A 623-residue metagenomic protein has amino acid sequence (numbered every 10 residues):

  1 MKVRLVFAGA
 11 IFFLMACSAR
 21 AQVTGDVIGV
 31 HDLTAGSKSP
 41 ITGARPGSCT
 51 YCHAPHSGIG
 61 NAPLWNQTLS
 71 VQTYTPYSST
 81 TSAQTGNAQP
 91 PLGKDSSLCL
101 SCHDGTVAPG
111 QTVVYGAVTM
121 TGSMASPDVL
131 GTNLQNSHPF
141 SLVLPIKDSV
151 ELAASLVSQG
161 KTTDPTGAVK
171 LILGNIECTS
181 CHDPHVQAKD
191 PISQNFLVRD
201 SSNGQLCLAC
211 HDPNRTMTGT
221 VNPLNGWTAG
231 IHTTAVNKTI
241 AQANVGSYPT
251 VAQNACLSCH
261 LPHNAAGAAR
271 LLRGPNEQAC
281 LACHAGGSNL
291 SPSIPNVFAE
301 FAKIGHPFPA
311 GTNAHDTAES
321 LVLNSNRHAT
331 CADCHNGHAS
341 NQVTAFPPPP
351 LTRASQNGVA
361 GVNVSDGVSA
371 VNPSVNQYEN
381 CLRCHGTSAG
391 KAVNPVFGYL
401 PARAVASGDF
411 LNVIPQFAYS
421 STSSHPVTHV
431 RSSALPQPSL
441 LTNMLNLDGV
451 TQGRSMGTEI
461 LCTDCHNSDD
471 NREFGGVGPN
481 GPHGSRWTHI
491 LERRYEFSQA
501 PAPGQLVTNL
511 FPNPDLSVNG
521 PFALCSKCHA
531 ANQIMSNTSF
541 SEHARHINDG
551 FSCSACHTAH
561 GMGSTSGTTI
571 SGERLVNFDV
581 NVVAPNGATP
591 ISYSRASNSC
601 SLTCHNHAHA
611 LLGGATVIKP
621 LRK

Functional and structural regions predicted by a protein language model:
M1-G9: Bacterial N-terminal signal peptides that target proteins for export
A8-A16: Bacterial N-terminal signal peptides
C17-A21: Sec/Tat signal peptide C-region and signal peptidase I cleavage site
Q22-K623: A motif-centric signal for short, conserved binding hotspots located in accessible loops or intrinsically disordered
